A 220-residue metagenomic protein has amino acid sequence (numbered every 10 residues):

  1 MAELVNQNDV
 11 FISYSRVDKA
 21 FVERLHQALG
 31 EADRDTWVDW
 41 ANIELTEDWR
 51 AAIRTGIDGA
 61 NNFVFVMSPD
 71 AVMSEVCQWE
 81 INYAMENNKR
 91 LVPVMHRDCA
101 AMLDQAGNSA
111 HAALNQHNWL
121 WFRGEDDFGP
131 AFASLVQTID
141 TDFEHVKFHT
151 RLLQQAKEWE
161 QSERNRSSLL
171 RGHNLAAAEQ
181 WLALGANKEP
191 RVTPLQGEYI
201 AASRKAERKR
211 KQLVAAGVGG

Functional and structural regions predicted by a protein language model:
M1-D70, M85-R90, M95-A100, D126 (+2 more regions): Conserved N-terminal substructure of TIR/SEFIR domains
E3-V5, A100, E125-G220: Long, domain-scale regions corresponding to catalytic signaling modules most often appended to membrane systems
N8-V10, N115-N118: Short amphipathic alpha-helical segments
V72-C77: Active-site-adjacent loop/helix micro-motif of nuclease/hydrolase catalytic cores
Q78, E86, Q116: Phosphate-coordinating loops and pocket residues in cytosolic domains that bind phosphorylated ligands
C99-N115: Glycine-rich, charge-decorated loop segments at or immediately adjacent to ligand/cofactor-binding or catalytic sites
L120-R123: Short acidic-hydrophobic, aromatic-tinged amphipathic segments that line or gate anion-handling sites
